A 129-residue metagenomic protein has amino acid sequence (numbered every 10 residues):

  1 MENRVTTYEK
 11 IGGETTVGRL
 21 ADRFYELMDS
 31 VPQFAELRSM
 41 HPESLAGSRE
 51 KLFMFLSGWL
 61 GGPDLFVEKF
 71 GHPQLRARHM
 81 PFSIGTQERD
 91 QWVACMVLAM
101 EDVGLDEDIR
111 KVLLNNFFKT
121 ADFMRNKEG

Functional and structural regions predicted by a protein language model:
M1-G129: Core of compact, soluble alpha-helical bundle domains
